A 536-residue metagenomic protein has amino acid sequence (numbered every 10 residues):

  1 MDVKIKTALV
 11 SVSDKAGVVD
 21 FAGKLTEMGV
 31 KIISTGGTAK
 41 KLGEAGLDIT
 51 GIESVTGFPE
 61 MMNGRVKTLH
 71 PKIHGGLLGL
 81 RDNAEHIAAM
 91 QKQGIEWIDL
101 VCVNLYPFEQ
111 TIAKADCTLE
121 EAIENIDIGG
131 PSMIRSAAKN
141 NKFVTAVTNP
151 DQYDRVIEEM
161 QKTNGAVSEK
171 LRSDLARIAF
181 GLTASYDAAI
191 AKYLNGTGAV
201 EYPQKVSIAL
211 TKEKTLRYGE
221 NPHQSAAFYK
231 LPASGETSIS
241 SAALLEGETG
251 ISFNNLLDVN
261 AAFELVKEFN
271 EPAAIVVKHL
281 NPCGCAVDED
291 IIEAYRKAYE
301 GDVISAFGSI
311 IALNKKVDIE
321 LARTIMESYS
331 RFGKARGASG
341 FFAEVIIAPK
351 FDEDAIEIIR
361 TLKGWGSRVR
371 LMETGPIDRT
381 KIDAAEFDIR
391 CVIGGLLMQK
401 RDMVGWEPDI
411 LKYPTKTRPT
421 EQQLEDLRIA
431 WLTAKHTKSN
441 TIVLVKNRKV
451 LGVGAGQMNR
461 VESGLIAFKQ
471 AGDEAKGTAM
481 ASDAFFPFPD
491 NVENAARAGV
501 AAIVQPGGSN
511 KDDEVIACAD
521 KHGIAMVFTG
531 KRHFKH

Functional and structural regions predicted by a protein language model:
M1-V55: N-terminal glycine-/serine-/threonine-rich phosphate-binding loop
D2-V10, K15, D99, V103 (+2 more regions): ATP-dependent carboxylate/acyl-activation modules
T26, G43, D127, A138 (+4 more regions): Anion (oxyanion) recognition and catalysis
K31-I32, D48, F143, P272 (+2 more regions): Residue-level detector of anion-binding/catalytic polar loops
G37-P107: Glycine-rich nucleotide/cofactor/substrate-binding loop typically near the N-terminus or early in the first domain
R81-P131, R135-A137, R418-E421: Active-site/ligand-binding-proximal alpha/beta "capping" segment
M133, N140-V156: Mobile "lid/hinge" segments at catalytic clefts and subdomain interfaces of large enzymes
D151, R155-V206: Non-catalytic interaction/clamp surfaces of large macromolecular machines
